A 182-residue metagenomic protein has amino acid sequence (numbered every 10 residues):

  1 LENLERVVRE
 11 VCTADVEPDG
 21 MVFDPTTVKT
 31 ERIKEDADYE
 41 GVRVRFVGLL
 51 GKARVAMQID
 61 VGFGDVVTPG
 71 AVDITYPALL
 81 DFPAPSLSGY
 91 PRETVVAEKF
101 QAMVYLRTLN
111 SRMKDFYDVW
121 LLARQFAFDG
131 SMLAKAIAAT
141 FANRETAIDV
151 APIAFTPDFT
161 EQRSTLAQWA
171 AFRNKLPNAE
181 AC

Functional and structural regions predicted by a protein language model:
E2-C182: Structured mid-to-C-terminal alpha-helical surface segments
